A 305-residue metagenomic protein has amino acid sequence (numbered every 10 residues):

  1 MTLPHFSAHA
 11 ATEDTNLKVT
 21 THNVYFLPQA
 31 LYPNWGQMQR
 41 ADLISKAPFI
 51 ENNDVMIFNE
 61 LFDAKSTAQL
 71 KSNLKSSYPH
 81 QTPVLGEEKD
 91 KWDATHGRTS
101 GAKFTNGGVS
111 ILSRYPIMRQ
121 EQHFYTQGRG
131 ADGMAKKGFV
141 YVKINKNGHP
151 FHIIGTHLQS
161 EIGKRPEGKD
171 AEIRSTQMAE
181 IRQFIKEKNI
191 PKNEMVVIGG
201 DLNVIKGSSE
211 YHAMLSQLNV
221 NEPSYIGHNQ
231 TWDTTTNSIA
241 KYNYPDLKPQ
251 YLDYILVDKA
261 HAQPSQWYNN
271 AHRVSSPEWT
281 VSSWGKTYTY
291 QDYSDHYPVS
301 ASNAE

Functional and structural regions predicted by a protein language model:
M1-P4: Bacterial N-terminal signal peptides
F6-S76, G86-T95, N106, A179-R182 (+2 more regions): N-terminal, active-site-proximal structural segment of metallo-dependent hydrolase catalytic domains
K18-T21, D54-N59, T82-P83, V109-I111 (+8 more regions): Structural recognition of the beta-strand scaffold that forms the well-ordered cores of secreted hydrolase catalytic
T21-A41, H96-G101, R129-G133, Q159-I173: Acidic/histidine-rich helix-loop elements that form or flank divalent-metal/phosphate-binding sites at the catalytic
F26-P28, D63-S66, E161-I162, N203-S209: Active-site environment of divalent metal-dependent phosphoester hydrolases
L61-Q159: Structured beta-strand-rich core segments of catalytic domains in phosphoester-bond hydrolases
G138-T156, D170-H212: His/acidic metal-ligating clusters that form di-metal
E187-V197, N203-E305: Metal-dependent phosphoester-hydrolase catalytic domains
